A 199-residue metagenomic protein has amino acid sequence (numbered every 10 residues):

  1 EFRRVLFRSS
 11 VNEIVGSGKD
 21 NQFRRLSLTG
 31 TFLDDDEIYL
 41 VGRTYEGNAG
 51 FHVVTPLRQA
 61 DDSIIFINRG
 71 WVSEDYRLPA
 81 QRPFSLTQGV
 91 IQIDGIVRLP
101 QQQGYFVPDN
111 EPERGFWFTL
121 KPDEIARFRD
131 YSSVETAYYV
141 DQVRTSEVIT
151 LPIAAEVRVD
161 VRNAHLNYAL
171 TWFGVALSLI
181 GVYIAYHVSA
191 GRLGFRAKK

Functional and structural regions predicted by a protein language model:
R3-S17, N21-K199: Surface-exposed, charge/polar-rich loops and edge strands
